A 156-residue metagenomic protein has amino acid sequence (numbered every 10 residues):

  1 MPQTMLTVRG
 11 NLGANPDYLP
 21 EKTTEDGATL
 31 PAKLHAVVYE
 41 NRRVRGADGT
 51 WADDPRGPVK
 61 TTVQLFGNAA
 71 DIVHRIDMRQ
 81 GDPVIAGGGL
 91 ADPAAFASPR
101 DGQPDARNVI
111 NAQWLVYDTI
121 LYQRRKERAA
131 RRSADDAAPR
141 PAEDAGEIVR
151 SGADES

Functional and structural regions predicted by a protein language model:
M1-S156: Single-stranded nucleic acid-binding surfaces, predominantly the OB-fold ssDNA-binding core
